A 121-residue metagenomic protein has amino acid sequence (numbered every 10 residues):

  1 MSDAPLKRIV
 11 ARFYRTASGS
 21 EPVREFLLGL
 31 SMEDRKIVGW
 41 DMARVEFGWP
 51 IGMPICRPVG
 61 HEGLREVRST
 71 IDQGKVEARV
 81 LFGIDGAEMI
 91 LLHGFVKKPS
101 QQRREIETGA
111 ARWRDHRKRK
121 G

Functional and structural regions predicted by a protein language model:
M1-E77, G86-M89, F95-G121: Basic, Lys/Arg-enriched alpha-helical interface segments
R79-L81: Hydrophobic/aromatic beta-strand elements that line small-molecule binding cavities or substrate pockets in beta-rich
